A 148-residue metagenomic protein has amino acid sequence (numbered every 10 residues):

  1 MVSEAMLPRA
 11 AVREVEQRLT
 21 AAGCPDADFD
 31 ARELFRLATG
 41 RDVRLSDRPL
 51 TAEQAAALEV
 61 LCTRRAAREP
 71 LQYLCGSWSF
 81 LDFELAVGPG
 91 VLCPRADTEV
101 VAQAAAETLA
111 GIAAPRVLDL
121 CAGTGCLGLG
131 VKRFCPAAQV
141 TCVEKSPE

Functional and structural regions predicted by a protein language model:
V2-Q54, L58: A short N-terminal interaction module
A5, C24-P25, G88, V117 (+1 more regions): A generic helix-loop boundary/linker signal
V12, A31, L58, R68-L71 (+2 more regions): A general structural signal for well-ordered alpha-helical segments in protein cores
T20-G23, T39, A66, L109 (+1 more regions): Secondary-structure transition/hinge residues
G23, A27, D42-V43, P70 (+2 more regions): Secondary-structure boundary/capping signal
F35-E107: Conserved AdoMet
E99-E148: Conserved SAM/SAH cofactor-binding pocket of Class I
